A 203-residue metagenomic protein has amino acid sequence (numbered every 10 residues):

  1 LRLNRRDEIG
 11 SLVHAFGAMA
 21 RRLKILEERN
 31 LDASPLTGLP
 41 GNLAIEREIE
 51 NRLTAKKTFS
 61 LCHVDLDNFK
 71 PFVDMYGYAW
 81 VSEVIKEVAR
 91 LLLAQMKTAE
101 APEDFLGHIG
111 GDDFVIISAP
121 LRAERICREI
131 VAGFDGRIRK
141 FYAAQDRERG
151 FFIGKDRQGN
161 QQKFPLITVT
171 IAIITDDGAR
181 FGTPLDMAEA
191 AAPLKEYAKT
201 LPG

Functional and structural regions predicted by a protein language model:
L1-M19: HAMP signal relay modules and closely related sensory coiled-coil linkers that couple transmembrane inputs to cytosolic
H14-E28, A132: Polar/charged heptad-repeat coiled-coil helices used as signal-transmission/dimerization stalks
L23-N42, D74, Y78: Amphipathic HAMP/coiled-coil signal-transducing linker helices that couple sensory inputs to cytosolic output domains
K24-E28, K97, D135, R139-D146: Two-component transmitter module helix at the DHp-CA junction of histidine kinases
G41-S60, K70-K97, G107-G111, V115 (+3 more regions): Conserved long alpha-helical elements within nucleotide-processing catalytic cores of c-di-GMP signaling and class III
I49-S60, V64, M75, A94-F105 (+4 more regions): Nucleotide second-messenger and two-component phosphorelay signaling modules
H108, Y142-P193: A short glycine-enriched loop-to-beta-strand structural element that forms part of the catalytic core of nucleotide
G178, Y197-G203: Flexible, glycine/charge-rich interdomain/linker segments that couple and regulate nucleotide signaling catalytic cores
